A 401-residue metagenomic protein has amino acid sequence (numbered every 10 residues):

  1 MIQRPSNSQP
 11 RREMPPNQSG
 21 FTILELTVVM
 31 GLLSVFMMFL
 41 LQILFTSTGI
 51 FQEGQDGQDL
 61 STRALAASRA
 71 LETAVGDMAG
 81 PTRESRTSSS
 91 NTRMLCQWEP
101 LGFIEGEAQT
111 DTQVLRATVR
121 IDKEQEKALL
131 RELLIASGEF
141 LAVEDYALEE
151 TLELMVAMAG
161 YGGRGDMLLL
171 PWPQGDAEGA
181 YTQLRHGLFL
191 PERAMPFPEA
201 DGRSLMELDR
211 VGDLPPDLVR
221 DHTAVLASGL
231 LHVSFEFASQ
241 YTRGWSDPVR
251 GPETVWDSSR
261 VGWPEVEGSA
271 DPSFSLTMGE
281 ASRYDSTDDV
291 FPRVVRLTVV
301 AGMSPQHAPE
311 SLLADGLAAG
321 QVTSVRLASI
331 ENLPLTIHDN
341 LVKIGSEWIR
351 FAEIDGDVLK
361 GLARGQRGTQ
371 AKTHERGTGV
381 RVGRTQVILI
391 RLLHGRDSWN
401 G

Functional and structural regions predicted by a protein language model:
M1-F21: N-terminal leader/signal peptides at the extreme start of proteins
S19-E72, G76: Aliphatic-rich helix starts adjacent to a transmembrane/signal segment
T46-E53, A66-L95, E99, L231-T242 (+1 more regions): Alpha-helix exit/C-cap motif
T82-R93, D122-S137, A177-R203, F237-A270 (+1 more regions): Internal, charge-rich low-complexity segments
R83, L214-A319, A328-L335, G345-W348 (+1 more regions): Short linear sequence signals and composition-biased patches located at protein termini or domain-edge surfaces
R83-E84, S88, R93-A108, P171 (+2 more regions): Short, exposed beta-strand/loop patches in secreted or surface proteins that constitute
W98-Q240, S346: Surface-exposed loop/linker segments characteristic of extracytoplasmic
E105-A117, E124-E150, P305-V382: Autoprocessing Asn-cyclization modules and mimics
